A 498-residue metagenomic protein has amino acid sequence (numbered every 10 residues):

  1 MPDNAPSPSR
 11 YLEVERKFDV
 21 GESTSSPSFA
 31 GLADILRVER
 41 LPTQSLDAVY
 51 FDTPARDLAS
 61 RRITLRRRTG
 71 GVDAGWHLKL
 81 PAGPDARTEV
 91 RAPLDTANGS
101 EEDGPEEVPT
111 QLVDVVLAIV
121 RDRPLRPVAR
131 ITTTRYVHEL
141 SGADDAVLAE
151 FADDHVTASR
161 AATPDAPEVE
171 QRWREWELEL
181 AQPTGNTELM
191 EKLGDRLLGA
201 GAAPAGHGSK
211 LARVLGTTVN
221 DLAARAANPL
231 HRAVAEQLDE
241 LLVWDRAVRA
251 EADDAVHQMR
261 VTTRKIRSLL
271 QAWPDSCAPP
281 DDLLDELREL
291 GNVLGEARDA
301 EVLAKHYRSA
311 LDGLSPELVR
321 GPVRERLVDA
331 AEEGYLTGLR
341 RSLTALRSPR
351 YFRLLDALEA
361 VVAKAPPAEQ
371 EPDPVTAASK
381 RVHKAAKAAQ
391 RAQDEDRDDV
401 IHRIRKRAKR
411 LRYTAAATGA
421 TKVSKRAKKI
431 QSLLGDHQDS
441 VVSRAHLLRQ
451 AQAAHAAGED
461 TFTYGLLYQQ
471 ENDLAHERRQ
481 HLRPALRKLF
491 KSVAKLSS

Functional and structural regions predicted by a protein language model:
M1-S498: Function-determining surface determinants
